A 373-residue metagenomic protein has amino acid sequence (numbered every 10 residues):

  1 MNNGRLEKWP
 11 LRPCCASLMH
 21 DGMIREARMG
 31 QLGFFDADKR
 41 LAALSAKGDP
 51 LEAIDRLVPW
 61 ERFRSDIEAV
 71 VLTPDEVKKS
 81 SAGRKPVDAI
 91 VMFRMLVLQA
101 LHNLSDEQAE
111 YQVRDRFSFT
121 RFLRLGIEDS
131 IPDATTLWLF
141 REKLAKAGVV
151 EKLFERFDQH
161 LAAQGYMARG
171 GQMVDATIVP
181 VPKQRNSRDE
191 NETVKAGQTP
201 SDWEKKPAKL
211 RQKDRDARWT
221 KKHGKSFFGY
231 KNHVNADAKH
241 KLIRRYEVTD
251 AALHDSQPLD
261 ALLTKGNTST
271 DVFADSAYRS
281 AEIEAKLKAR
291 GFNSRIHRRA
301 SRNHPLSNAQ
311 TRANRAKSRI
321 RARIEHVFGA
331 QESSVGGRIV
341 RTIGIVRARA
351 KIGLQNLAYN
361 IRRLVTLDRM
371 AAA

Functional and structural regions predicted by a protein language model:
M1-A69, L364-A373: Charged, often Cys/His-bearing segments associated with DNA-binding zinc-finger transcription factors
N2, R84, E107, Y111-R114 (+2 more regions): Polybasic low-complexity intrinsically disordered regions
E52-V97, L101-H102: Basic, short loop/linker segments at the boundary and entry of helix-turn-helix/winged-helix-like folds
P59, G83-V91, D129-D133, A316 (+3 more regions): Secondary-structure capping and boundary motifs in well-ordered enzyme cores
T120-L139, S294-I296, R302-Q310, A316: Phosphate-backbone recognition surface of nucleic-acid-processing proteins
T120-R121, L242-Y246, R338-R341: Short small-residue beta-strand/loop micro-motif enriched in glycine and branched aliphatics
E247-D250, A274-A277, L287, I296-A300 (+4 more regions): Active-site proximal loops enriched in glycine and acidic residues that flank catalytic Cys/His/Asp and coordinate
G291, R312-A373: Basic, amphipathic alpha-helical segments enriched in Lys/Arg and hydrophobic/aromatic residues
